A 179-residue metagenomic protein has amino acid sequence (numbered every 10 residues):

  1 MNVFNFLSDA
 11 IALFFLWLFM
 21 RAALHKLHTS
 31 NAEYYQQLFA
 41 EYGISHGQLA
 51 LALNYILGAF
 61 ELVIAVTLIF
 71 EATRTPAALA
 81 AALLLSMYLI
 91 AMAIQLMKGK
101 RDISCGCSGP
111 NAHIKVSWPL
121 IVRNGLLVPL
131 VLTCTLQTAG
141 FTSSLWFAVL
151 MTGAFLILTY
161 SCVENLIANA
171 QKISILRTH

Functional and structural regions predicted by a protein language model:
M1-H179: Membrane-interfacial helix-loop segments of redox and metal-homeostasis proteins, especially TM-loop-TM junctions
